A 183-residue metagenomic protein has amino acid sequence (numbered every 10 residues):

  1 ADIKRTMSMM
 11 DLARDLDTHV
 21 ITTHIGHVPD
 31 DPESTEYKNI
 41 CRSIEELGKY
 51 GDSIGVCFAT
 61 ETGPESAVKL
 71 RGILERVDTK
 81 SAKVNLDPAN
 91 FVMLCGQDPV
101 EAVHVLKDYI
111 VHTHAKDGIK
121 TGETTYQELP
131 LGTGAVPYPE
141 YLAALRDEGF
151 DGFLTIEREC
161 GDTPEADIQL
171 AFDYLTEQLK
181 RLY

Functional and structural regions predicted by a protein language model:
A1-K83, M93: Active-site acidic/histidine proton-transfer and metal-coordination neighborhood in alpha/beta enzyme cores
D17, E45, S53, A67-L86 (+1 more regions): Histidine-acidic metal/acid-base catalytic patches
